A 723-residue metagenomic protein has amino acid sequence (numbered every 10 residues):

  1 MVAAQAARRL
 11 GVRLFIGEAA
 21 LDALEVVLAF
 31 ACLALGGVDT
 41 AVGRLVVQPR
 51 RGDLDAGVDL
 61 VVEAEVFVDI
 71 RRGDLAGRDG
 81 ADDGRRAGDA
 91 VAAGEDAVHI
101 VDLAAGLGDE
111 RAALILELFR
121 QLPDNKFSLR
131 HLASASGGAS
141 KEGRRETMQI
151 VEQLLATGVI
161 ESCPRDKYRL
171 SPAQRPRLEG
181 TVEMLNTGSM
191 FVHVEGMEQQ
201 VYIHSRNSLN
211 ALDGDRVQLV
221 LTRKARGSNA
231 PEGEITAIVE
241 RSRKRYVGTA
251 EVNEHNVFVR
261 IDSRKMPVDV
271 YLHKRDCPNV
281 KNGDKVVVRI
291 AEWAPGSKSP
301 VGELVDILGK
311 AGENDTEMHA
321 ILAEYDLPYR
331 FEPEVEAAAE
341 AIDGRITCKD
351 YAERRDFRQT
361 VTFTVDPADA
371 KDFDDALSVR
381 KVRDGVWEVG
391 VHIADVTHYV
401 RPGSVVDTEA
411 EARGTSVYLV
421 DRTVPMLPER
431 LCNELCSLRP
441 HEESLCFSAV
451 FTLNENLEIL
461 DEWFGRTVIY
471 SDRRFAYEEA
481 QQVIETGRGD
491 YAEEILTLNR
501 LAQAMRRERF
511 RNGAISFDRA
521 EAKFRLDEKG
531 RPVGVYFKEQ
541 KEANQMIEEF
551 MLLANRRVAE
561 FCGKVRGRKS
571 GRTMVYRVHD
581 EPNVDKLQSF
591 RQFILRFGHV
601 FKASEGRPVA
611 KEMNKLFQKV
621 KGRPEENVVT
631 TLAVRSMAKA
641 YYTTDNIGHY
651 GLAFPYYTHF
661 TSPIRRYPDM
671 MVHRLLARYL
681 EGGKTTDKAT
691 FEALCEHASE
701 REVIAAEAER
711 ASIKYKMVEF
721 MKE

Functional and structural regions predicted by a protein language model:
A3-A7, A19-A23, L28-A34, T40-A41 (+9 more regions): Short linear motifs in low-complexity or flexible loops
A7-R9, P164: Short, flexible beta-strand-to-coil junctions
G106-G390, T397-E442: Charge-lined substrate channels and their catalytic hotspots, especially those that engage the 3′ end of RNA
S134, V287, E292-A294, K310 (+2 more regions): Electropositive polyanion-binding surfaces
